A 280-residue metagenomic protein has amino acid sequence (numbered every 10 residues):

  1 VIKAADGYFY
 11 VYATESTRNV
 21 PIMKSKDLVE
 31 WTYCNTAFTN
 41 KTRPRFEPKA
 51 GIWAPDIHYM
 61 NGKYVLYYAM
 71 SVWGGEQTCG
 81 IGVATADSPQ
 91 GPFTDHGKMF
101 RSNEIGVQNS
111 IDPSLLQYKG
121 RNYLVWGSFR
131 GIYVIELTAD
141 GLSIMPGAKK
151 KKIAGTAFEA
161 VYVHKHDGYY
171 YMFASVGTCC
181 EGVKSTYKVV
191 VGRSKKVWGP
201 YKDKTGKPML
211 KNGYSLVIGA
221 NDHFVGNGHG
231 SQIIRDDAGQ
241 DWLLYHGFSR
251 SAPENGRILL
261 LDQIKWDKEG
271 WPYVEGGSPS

Functional and structural regions predicted by a protein language model:
V1-S280: Carbohydrate-active catalytic/glycan-binding domains of CAZyme proteins, especially the secreted or lumenal ectodomains
